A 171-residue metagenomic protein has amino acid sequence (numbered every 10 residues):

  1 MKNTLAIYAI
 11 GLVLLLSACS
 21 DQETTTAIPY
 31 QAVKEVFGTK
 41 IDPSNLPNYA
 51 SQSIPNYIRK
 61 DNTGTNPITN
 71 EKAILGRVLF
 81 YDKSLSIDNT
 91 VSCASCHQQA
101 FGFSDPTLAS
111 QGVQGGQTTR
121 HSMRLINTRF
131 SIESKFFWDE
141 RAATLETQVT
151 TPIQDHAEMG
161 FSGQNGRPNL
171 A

Functional and structural regions predicted by a protein language model:
M1-Y8: Bacterial N-terminal signal peptides that target proteins for export
Y8-S17: Bacterial N-terminal signal peptides
C19-A171: Periplasmic c-type cytochrome electron-transfer domains
